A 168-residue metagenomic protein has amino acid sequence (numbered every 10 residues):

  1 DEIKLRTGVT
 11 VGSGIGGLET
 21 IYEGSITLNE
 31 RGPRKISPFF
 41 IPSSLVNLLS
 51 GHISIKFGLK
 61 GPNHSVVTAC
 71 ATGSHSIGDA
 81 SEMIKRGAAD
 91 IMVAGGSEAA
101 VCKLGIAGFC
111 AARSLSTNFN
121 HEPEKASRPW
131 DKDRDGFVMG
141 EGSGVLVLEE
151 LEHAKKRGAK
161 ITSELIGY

Functional and structural regions predicted by a protein language model:
D1-T7: Conserved active-site "lid/cap" helical segment
S13-G16, T68-T72, G96-V101, G167-Y168: Acidic, glycine-rich active-site loops and adjacent beta-strand->loop/helix elements that engage anionic groups
G16-D79, A88, A111-V138: Conserved catalytic cysteine-centered active-site region of acyl-thioester-dependent Claisen-condensing enzymes
G87-A88, G158: Glycine-centered short loops/turns at secondary-structure junctions
K103-A111: CoA-thioester-processing core
E122-Y168: Condensing-enzyme catalytic core mediating Claisen C-C bond formation in acyl metabolism
